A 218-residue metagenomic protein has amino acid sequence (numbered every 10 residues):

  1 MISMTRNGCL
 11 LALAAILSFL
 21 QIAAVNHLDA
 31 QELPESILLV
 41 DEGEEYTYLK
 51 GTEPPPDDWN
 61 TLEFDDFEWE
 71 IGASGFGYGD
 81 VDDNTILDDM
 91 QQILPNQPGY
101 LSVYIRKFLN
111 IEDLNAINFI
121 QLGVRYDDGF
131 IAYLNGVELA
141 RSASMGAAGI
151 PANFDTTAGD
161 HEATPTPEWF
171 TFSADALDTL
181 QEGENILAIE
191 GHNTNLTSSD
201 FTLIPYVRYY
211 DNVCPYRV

Functional and structural regions predicted by a protein language model:
M1-C9: N-terminal secretory signal peptides that target proteins for export/translocation
L10-A23: Bacterial N-terminal signal peptides
A24-E53, Y210-V218: Boundary/junction segments of secreted and surface-exposed precursor proteins
E45-P55, E63, S74-G77, E112-N115 (+5 more regions): Acidic glycine-/aspartate-rich tracts in secreted/extracellular proteins
Y46, W69, L101, L109 (+2 more regions): Aromatic-lined ligand-binding clefts that engage carbohydrates, nucleic acids, or primary amines
L62, D66-R106: Surface-exposed, low-complexity/disordered Ser/Thr/Gly/Pro/Asn-rich loops and linkers
R106-A116, A174-T179: Extracellular and analogous surface-interaction loops
M145, T156-V218: An acidic-aromatic loop/edge-strand motif
